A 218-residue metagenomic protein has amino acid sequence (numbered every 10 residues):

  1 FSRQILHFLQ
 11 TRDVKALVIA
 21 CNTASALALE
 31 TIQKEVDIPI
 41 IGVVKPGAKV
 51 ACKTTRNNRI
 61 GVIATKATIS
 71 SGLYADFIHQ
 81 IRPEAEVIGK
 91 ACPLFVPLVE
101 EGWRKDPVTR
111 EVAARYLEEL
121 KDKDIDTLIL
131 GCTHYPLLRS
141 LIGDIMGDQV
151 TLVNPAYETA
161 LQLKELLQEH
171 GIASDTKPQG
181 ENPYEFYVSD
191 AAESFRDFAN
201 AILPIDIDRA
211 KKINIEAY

Functional and structural regions predicted by a protein language model:
F1-Y218: Non-catalytic structural scaffold of enzyme domains
